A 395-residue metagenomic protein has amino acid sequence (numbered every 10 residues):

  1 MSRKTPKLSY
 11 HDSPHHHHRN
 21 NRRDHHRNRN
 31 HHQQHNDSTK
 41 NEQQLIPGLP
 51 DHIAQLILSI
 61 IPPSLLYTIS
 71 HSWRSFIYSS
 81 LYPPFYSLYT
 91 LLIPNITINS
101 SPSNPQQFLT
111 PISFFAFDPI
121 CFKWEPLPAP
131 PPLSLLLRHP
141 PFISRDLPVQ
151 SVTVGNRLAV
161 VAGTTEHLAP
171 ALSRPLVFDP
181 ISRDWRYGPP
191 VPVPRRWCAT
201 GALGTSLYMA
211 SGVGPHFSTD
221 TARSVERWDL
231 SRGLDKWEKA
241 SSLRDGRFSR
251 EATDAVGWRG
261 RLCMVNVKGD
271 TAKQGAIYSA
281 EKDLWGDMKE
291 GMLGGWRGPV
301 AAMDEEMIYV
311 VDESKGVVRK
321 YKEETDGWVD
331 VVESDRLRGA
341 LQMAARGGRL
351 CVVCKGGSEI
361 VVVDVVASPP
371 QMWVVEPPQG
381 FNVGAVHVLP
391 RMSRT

Functional and structural regions predicted by a protein language model:
M1-L49: CRL adaptor-proximal regions
H32-Q33, K40-E42, C121-P148: Internal amphipathic alpha-helical repeat/solenoid segments
E42-L45, L49-I77: Short hydrophobic alpha-helical "box" of cullin-RING ligase substrate receptors that recruits the CRL scaffold
P47-G48, I60, Y82-Q107, L137-V161 (+8 more regions): Conserved short beta-strand element of beta-propeller blades
P102-P132, E166-P170: Beta-propeller domains
T110-C121, S173-S182, A222-G233, Q274-E281 (+2 more regions): Beta-propeller blade signature
I112, D270-T271, M307, S314-V317 (+1 more regions): Loop/turn residues immediately N-terminal
C121-P126, D184-Y187, L234-K239, D283-D287 (+2 more regions): Predominantly a core beta-strand signature of beta-propeller blades across repeat-based propeller domains
